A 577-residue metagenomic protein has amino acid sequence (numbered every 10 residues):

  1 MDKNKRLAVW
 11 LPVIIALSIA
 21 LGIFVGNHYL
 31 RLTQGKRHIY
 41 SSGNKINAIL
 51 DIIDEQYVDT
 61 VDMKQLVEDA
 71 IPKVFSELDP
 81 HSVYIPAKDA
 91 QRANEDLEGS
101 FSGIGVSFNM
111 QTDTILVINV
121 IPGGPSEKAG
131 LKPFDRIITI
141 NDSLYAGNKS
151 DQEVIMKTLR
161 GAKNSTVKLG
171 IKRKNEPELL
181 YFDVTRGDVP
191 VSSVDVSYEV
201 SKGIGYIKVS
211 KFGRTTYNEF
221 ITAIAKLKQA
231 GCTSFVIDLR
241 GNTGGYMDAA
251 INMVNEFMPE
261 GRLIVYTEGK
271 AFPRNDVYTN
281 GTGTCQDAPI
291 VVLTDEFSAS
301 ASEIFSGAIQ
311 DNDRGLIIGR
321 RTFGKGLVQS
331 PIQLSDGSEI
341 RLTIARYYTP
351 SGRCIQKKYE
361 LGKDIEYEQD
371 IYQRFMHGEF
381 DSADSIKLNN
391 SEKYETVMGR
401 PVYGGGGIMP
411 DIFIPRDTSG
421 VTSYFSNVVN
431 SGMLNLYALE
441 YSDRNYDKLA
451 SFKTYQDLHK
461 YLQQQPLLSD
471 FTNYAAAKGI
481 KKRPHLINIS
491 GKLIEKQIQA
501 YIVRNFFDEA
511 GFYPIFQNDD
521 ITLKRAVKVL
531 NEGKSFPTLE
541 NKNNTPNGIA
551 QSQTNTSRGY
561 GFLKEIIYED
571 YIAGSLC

Functional and structural regions predicted by a protein language model:
M1-L7: Short, Lys/Arg-rich N-terminal segment immediately upstream of the first membrane anchor
W10-G26: Hydrophobic membrane-insertion alpha-helices, especially the h-region of bacterial N-terminal signal peptides
H28-S42, I46, L50, D54 (+6 more regions): Cleft-lining beta-strand/loop regions that shape enzyme active-site pockets
D51-Q56, T60, K64, D69 (+22 more regions): Structured segments of extracytoplasmic/periplasmic soluble domains in secreted or envelope-associated proteins
Y57-I121, N164-V196, Q517-V527, S535-T545 (+1 more regions): Extended, small/polar residue-biased N-terminal targeting/export presequences and adjacent propeptide/linker tracts
T60, T114, S143, S382-S385 (+1 more regions): Coil residues (strongly favoring Ser/Thr
A301, D313, R320, G324-E392: Polar, glycine-rich mid-to-C-terminal structural blocks that act as macromolecule-binding/assembly scaffolds
C354-I355, Y359-I572, L576-C577: Conserved functional hotspot residues or short segments at active or partner-binding sites across diverse domains
